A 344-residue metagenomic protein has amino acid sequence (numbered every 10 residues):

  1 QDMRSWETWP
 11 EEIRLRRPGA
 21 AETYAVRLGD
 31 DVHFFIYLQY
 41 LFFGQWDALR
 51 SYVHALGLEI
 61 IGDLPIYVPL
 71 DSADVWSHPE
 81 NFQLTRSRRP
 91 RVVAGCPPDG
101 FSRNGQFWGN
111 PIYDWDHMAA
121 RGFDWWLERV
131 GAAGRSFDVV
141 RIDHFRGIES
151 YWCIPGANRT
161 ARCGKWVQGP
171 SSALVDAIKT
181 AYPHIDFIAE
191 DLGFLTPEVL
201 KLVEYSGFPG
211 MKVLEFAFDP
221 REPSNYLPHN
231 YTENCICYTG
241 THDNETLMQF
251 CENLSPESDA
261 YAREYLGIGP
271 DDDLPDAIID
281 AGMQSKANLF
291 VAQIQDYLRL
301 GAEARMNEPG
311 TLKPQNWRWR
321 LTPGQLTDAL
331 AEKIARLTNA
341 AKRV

Functional and structural regions predicted by a protein language model:
Q1-G44, V68-V291, Q295-A302, T311-G324: Alpha-amylase-like alpha-glycosidases and glucanotransferases acting on alpha-linked glucans and related
F35-I36, Y40-Y67: Conserved, well-ordered alpha-helix/loop/beta-strand core segments that scaffold catalytic motifs
S51, A55, T180, E332: Replace "anionic and nucleotidyl ligands
R305-N307: Glycine/aspartate-rich loop-and-adjacent alpha/beta segment that forms the canonical ThDP
A329-V344: C-terminal accessory segments of extracellular proteins
